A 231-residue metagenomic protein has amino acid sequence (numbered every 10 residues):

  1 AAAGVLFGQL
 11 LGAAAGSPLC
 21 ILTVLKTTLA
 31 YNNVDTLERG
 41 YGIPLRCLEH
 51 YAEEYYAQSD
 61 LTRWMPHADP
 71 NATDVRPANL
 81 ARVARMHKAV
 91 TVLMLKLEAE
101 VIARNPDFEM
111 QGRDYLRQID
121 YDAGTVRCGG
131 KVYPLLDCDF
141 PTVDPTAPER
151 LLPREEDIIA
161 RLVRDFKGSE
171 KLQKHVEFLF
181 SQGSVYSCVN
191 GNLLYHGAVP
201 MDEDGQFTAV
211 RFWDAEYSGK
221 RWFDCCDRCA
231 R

Functional and structural regions predicted by a protein language model:
A1-R231: Feature recognizes metal-dependent phosphohydrolase scaffolds
